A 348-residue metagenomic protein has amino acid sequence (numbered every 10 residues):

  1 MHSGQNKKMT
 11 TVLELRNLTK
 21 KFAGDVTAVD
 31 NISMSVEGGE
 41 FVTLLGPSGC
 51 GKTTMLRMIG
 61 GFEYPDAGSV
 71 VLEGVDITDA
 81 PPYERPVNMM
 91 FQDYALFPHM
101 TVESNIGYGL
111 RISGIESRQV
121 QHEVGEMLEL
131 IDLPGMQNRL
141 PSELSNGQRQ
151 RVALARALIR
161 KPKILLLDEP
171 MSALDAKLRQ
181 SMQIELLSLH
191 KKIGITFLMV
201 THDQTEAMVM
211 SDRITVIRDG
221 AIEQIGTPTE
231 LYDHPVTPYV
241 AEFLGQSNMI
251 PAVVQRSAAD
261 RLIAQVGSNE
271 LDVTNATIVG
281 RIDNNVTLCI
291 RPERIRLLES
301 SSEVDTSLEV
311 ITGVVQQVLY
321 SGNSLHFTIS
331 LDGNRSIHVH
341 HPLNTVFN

Functional and structural regions predicted by a protein language model:
F41, A80-E242: ABC ATPase nucleotide-binding domains
L45-P47: The feature captures the beta-strand-to-loop junction immediately N-terminal to the Walker
G60: Helix-to-loop junction immediately C-terminal to a conserved catalytic motif
D66-S69, Q119, D219, P251: Conserved coupling/switch loops of ABC nucleotide-binding domains, chiefly the family-specific signature
G68-D76: Conserved ABC transporter NBD signature motif
S247, S257-N348: Non-catalytic connector elements of ABC transporters
